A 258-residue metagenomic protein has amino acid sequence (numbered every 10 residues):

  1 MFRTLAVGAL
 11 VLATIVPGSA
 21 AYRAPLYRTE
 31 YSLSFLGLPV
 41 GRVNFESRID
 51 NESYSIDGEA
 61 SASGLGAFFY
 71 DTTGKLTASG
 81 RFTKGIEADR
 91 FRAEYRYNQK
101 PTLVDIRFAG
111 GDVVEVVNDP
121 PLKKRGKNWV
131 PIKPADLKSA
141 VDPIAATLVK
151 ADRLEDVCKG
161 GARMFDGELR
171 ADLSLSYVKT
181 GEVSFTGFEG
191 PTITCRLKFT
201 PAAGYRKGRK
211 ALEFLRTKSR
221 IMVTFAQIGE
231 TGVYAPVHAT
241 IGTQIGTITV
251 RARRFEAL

Functional and structural regions predicted by a protein language model:
M1-T4: Positively charged n-region of N-terminal signal peptides that target proteins for export
A6-T14: Bacterial N-terminal signal peptides
A13-R23: Bacterial Sec-dependent signal peptides at the C-terminal "C-region" and cleavage site
A21-G110, L154-L258: Acidic, serine/threonine-rich low-complexity disordered tracts
D112-Y177: A charged, solvent-exposed segment within the mature domains of Sec-exported extracytoplasmic proteins
